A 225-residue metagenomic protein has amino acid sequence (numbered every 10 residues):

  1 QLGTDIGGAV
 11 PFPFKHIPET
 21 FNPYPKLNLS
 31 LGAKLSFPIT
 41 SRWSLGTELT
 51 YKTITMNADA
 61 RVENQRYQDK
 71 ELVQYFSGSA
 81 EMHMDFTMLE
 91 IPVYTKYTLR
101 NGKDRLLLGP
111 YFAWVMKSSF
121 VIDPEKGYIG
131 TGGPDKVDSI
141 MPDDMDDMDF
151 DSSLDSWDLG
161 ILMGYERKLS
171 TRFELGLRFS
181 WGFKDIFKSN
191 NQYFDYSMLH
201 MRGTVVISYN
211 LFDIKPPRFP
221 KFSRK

Functional and structural regions predicted by a protein language model:
Q1-L35, L106, S208-K225: Short glycine/proline- and aromatic-enriched beta-strand/turn motifs that initiate or cap beta-hairpins
L2-I6, L29-I39, L49-Y51, I91-Y97 (+4 more regions): Residues on the lipid-exposed face of transmembrane beta-strands in outer-membrane beta-barrel proteins
G8-K26, I54-T87, V115-S156, D185-R202 (+1 more regions): Extracellular/periplasm-exposed beta-strand and loop segments of Gram-negative cell-envelope proteins, dominated by
K26-S30, T40-S44, F86-E90, N101 (+1 more regions): Short connector loops at helix/strand junctions that flank enzyme active sites, especially segments positioning acidic
R42-L45, K103-L106, T171-L177, D213-P217: Repeated loop/turn-to-beta-strand initiation elements of outer-membrane beta-barrel proteins
G46-M56: Early exported N-terminus immediately downstream of N-terminal targeting peptides
R105-V115, G176, S180, P217-K225: Membrane-proximal, glycine/serine-rich, low-complexity loop/turn segments characteristic of large bacterial
